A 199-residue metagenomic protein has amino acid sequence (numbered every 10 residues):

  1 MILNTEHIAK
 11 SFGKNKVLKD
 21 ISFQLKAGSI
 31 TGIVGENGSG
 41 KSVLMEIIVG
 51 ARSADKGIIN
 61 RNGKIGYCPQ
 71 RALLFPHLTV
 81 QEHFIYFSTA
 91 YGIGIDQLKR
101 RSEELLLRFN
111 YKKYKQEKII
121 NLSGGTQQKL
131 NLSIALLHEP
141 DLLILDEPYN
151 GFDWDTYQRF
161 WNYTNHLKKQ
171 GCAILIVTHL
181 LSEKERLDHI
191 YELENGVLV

Functional and structural regions predicted by a protein language model:
L3, L18-D20: Conserved structural motif at the start of ABC-family nucleotide-binding domains
V34-E36: The feature captures the beta-strand-to-loop junction immediately N-terminal to the Walker
V49: Helix-to-loop junction immediately C-terminal to a conserved catalytic motif
I85, T89, Q97-Y114: Conserved ABC ATPase "signature" region
K118-G125: Conserved ABC ATPase signature
L143-E147: Catalytic Walker B motif of ABC-type/P-loop ATPase nucleotide-binding domains
W154-T156: Helix N-cap at the start of a conserved alpha-helix in ABC-type nucleotide-binding domains
